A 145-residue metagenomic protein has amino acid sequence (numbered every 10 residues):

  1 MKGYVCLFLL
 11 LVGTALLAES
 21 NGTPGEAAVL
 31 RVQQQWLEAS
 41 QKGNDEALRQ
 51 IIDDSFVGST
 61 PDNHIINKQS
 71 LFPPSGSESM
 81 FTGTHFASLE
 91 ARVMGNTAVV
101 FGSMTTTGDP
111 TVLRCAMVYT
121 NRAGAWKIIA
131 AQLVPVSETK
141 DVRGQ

Functional and structural regions predicted by a protein language model:
M1-Y4: Positively charged n-region of N-terminal signal peptides that target proteins for export
L9-S55, E138-Q145: Short, low-complexity N-terminal intrinsically disordered segments enriched in polar/charged residues
S40, S55-I66, G76-M80: A short gly/proline-enriched turn/hairpin at secondary-structure junctions
A47-L48, F56, L71, V100 (+1 more regions): Hydrophobic pocket/interface hotspot
I52, D62, E90, S103-T106 (+2 more regions): A mature extracytoplasmic/lumenal domain signature
F72-V112: Surface-exposed, charged secondary-structure patches
V112-K140: Short beta-strand edge/turn micro-motifs at domain boundaries
